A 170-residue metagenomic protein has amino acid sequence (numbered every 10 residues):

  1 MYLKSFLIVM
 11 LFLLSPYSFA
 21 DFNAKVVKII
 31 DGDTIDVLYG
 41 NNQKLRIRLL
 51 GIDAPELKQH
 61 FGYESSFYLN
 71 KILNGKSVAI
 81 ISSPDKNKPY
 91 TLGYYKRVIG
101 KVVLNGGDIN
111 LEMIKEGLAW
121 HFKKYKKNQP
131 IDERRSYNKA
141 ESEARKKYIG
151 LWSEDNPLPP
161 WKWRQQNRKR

Functional and structural regions predicted by a protein language model:
Y2, F6-L7, P16-R170: Small beta-barrel nucleic-acid-binding modules, primarily SNase/OB-fold domains and secondarily Tudor-like barrels
